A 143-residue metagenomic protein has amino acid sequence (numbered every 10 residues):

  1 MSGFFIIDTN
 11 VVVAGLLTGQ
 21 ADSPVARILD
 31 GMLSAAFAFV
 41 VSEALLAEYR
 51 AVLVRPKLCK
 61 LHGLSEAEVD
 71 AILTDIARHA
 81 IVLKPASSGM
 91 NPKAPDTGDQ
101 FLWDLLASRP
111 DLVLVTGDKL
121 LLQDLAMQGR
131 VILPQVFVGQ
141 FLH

Functional and structural regions predicted by a protein language model:
M1-V41: Short, well-structured N-terminal submotif of metal-dependent ribonuclease cores
T9, D96-Q100: Conserved glycosyltransferase catalytic-site signature
T9, E43-A44, G117-K119: Short secondary-structure boundary segments
V12-V13, A47-E48, L121-Q123: Short, active-site-adjacent cap segments at secondary-structure transitions
A14-L16, V52, L61, D124 (+1 more regions): Residues that scaffold the ATP/ADP-binding catalytic core of kinase and kinase-like folds
G15-T18, G89-P95: Short, flexible loop segments at the rims of nucleotide/cofactor-binding pockets, characterized by
G31-G89: PIN-domain endoribonuclease scaffold, especially VapC-family toxins
P92, Q100, A107-V115, K119-H143: Acidic, PIN/NYN-like endoribonuclease modules and their adjacent C-terminal/linker elements
